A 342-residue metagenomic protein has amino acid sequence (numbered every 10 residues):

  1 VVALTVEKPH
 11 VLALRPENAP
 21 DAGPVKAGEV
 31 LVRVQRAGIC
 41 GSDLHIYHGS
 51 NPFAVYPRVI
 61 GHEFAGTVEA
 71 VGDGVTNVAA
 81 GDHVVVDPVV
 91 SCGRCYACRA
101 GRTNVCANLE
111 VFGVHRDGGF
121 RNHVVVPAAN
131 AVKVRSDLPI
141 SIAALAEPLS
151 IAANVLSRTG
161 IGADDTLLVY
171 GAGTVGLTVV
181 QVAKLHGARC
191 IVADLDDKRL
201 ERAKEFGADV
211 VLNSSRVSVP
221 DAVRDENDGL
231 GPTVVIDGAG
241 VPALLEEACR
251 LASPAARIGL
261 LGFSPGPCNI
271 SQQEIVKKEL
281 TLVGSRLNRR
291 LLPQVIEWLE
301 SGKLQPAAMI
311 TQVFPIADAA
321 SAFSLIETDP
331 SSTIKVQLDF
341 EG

Functional and structural regions predicted by a protein language model:
P20-A37, S50-Y96, R135-L138: Glycine-rich beta-strand-centered segment in the early N-terminal region that forms part of a ligand/cofactor-binding
V25-K26, A79, G162, S253 (+1 more regions): Residue-level recognition of short, solvent-exposed, well-ordered loop/turn junctions that link secondary-structure
S50, D196, S264, N288: Residues in the short beta-alpha loop(s) of Rossmann-like NAD(P)-binding domains
E69, I191, G259, V283: Conserved beta-strand positions in the Rossmann-like core of class I SAM-dependent methyltransferases
C92-Y170, A307: NAD(P)H dinucleotide-binding glycine-rich loop of Rossmann-like/cofactor-binding domains, especially the beta1-alpha1
L138-V217, D221: Mid-domain Rossmann-like dinucleotide-binding core that forms the NAD(H)/NADP(H) cofactor-binding site
T159, E201, F206-T281, A320 (+1 more regions): Glycine-rich cofactor phosphate-binding loops and adjacent beta1-alpha1 units of small-molecule cofactor enzyme domains
E246-R250, R289, P293-G342: C-terminal hydrophobic helical "lid"/dimerization subdomain of Rossmann-like NAD(P)H-dependent oxidoreductases
